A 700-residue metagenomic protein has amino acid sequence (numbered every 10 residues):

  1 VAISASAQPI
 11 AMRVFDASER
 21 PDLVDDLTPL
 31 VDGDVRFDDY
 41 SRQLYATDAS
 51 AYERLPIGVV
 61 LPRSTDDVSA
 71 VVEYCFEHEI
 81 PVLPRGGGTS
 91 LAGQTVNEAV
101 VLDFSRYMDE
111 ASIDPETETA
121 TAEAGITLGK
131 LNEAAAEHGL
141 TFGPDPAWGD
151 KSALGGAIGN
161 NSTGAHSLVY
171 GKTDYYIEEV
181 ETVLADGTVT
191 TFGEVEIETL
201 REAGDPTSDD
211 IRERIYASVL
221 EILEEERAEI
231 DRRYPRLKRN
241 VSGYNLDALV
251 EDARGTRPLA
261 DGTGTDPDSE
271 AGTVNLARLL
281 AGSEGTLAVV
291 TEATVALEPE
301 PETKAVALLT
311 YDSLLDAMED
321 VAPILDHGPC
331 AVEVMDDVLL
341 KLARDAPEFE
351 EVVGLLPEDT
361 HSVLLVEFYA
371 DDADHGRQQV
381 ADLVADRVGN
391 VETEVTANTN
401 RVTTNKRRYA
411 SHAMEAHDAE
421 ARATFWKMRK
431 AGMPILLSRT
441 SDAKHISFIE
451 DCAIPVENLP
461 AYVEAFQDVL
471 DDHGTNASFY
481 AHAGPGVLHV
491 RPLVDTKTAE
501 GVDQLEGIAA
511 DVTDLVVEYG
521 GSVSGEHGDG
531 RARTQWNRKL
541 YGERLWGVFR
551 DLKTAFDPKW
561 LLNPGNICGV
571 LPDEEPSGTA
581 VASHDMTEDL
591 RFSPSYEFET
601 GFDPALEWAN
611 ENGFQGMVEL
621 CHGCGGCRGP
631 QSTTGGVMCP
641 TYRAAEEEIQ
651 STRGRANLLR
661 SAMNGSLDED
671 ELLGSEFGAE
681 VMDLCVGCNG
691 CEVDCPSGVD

Functional and structural regions predicted by a protein language model:
V1-E73, E77, T89-E118, T286 (+5 more regions): N-terminal flexible segment immediately upstream of the FAD-binding catalytic core in FAD-dependent oxidoreductases
P9-A17, P21, G33-D39, A228-V241 (+7 more regions): Flexible, glycine/charged-enriched surface loops at secondary-structure junctions
L27, S50-V82, V100, F104-W148 (+7 more regions): N-terminal glycine-rich flavin-associated loop
S90-G93, W148-L154, G243-N245, E333-F349 (+9 more regions): A glycine-rich phosphate-binding loop feature that marks nucleotide/adenosyl-phosphate handling sites
L131, A135, S152-L342, E358-L364 (+2 more regions): Mobile "lid/hinge" segments at catalytic clefts and subdomain interfaces of large enzymes
V180, T188, T207-E224, A228-R232 (+2 more regions): Polar, glycine-rich mid-to-C-terminal structural blocks that act as macromolecule-binding/assembly scaffolds
H327-D442, A481-A483, A644, I649-L659 (+1 more regions): Terminal amphipathic helices with adjacent charged low-complexity linkers/tails
F592-C624, R628-D700: Ferredoxin-type iron-sulfur electron-transfer modules in oxidoreductases and energy-metabolism complexes
